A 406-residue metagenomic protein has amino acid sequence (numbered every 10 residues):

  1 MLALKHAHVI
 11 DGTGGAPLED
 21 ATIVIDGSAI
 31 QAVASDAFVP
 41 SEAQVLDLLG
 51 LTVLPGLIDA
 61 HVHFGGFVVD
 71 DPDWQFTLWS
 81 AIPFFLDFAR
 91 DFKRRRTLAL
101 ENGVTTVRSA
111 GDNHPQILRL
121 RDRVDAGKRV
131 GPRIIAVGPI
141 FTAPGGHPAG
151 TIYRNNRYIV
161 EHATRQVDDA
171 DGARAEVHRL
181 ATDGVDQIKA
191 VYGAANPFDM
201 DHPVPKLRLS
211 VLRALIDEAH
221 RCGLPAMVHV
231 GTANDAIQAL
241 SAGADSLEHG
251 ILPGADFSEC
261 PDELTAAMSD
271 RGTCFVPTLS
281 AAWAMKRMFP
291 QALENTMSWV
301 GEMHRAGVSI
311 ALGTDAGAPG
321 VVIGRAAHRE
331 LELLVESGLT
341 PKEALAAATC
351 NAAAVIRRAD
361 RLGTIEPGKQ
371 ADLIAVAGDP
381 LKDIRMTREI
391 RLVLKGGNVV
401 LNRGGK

Functional and structural regions predicted by a protein language model:
A7, A348, P367-K406: C-terminal cap of metal-dependent C-N hydrolases
V9, T13-L54: Histidine-rich, glycine-flanked metal-binding segment
T52-R123, A242: Metal-associated gating/positioning segment near the N- to mid-region
F76-R90, I152-A175, P225-M227: Active-site mouth loops of central-metabolism enzymes
F88-L98, D168-L180, G231-I237: Short, acidic/polar
F92-I117, G131-I140, V185-F198, L224-P225 (+3 more regions): Divalent metal-dependent hydrolysis catalytic cores, especially in the metallo-beta-lactamase
P144, V191-N295, A306, A311 (+4 more regions): Active-site core of metal-dependent hydrolases
E294-A377: His/Asp/Glu-enriched, well-ordered alpha-helical/loop segment that forms or immediately abuts the divalent-metal
